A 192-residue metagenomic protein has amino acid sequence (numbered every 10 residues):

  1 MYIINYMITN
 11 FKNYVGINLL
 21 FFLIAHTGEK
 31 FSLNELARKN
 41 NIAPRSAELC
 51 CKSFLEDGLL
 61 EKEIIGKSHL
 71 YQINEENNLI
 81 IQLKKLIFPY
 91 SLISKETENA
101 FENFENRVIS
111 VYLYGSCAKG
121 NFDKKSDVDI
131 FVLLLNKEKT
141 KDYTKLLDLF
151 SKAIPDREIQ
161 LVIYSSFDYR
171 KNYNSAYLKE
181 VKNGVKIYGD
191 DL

Functional and structural regions predicted by a protein language model:
Y2-R107, K119-K125, L135-L192: Catalytic core of pol beta-like nucleotidyltransferases
S110, G115-C117: Short helix-loop-helix/strand-helix junction enriched in hydrophobic and basic residues
I130-L133: Short beta-strand->loop micro-motif that forms the acidic, two-metal-ion catalytic signature in nucleotide-processing
